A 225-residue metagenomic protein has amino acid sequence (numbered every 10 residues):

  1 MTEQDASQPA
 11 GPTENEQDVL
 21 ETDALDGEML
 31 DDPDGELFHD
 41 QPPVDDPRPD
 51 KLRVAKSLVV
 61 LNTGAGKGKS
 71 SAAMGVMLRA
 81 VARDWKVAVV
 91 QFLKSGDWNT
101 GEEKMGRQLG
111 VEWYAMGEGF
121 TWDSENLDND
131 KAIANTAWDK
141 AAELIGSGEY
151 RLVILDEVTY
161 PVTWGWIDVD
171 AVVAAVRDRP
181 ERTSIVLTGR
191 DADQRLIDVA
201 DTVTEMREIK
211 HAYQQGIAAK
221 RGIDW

Functional and structural regions predicted by a protein language model:
M1-L58: Extreme N-terminal, non-catalytic leader segments that precede Walker-type/kinase nucleotide-binding cores
D31-E36, F120-T121, K140-E149, V158-W225: Replace "adjacent to P-loop NTPase cores in ATP/GTP-dependent enzymes" with "adjacent to NTP-binding cores
E36-L37, P47-L52, M74-V76, Y114-E118 (+2 more regions): A broad, low-specificity signal for short, low-complexity segments enriched in glycine/proline and polar/charged
P42-D45, N135-D139, I185-T188: Short gly/ser/thr-rich secondary-structure transition/capping motifs
L58-G146: Conserved P-loop
F92, E157-V158: Generic detector of well-ordered alpha-helical packing
I154: Glycine-rich phosphate-binding loops of nucleotide-dependent enzymes
